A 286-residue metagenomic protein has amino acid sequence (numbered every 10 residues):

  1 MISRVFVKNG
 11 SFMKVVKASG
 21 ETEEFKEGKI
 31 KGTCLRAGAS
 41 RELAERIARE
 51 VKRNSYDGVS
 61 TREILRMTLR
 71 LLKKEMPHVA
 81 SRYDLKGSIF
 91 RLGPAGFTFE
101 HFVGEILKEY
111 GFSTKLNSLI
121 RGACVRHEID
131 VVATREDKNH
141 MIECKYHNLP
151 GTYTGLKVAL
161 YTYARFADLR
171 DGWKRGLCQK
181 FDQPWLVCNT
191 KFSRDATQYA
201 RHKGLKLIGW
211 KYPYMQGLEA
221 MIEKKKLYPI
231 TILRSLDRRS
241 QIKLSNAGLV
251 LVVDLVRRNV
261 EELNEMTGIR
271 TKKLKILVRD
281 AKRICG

Functional and structural regions predicted by a protein language model:
I2-L92, F99: Long, C-terminal-biased catalytic regions of enzyme "large/alpha" subunits
E21, L35, K108, R201 (+2 more regions): Short polybasic/polar patches that bind polyanions
K26, A44-I47, K180-F181, K225-K226 (+2 more regions): N-terminal alpha-helical segment
T33-A37, N54, N148, A247 (+1 more regions): Alpha-helix C-capping/helix-to-loop hinge sites
R41, T68, L72-Y228, N246: Intrinsically disordered, low-complexity Ser/Thr/Pro/Gly-rich regulatory segments
F102, I106, E223-G286: C-terminal extensions
